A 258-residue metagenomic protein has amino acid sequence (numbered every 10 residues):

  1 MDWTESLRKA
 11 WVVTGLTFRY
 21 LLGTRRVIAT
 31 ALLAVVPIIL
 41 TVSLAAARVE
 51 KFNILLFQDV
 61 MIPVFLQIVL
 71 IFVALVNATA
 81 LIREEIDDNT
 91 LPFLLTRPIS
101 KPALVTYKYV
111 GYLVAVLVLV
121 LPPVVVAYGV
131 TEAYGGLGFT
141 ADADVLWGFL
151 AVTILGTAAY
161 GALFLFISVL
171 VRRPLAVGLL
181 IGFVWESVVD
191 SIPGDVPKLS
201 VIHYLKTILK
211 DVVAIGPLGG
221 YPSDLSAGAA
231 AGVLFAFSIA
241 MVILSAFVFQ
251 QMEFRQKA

Functional and structural regions predicted by a protein language model:
M1-A29: Aromatic- and glycine-rich beta-strand/loop motifs that create alpha-glucan
W3, I38-L81, V105-L170, L175 (+3 more regions): Secretory targeting signals
T14, A80-V114: Helix-loop-helix units of permease transmembrane domains in multi-pass membrane transporters, especially ABC
G23-I38, E85, Y112-L117, D195-V201: Alpha-helical transmembrane segments of integral membrane proteins, especially early/N-terminal helices
A29-L33, T106-Y107, V177-I181: Hydrophobic core positions of alpha-helical segments in small-molecule transporters and transporter systems
L40-E50, V171-I215: Transmembrane helix segments
R83, L94-T96, F164, S168 (+1 more regions): Helix-capping/transition residues at the boundaries of transmembrane alpha-helices and the short helical linkers
F166, A236-A258: Junction motif at the cytosolic side of a transmembrane helix
